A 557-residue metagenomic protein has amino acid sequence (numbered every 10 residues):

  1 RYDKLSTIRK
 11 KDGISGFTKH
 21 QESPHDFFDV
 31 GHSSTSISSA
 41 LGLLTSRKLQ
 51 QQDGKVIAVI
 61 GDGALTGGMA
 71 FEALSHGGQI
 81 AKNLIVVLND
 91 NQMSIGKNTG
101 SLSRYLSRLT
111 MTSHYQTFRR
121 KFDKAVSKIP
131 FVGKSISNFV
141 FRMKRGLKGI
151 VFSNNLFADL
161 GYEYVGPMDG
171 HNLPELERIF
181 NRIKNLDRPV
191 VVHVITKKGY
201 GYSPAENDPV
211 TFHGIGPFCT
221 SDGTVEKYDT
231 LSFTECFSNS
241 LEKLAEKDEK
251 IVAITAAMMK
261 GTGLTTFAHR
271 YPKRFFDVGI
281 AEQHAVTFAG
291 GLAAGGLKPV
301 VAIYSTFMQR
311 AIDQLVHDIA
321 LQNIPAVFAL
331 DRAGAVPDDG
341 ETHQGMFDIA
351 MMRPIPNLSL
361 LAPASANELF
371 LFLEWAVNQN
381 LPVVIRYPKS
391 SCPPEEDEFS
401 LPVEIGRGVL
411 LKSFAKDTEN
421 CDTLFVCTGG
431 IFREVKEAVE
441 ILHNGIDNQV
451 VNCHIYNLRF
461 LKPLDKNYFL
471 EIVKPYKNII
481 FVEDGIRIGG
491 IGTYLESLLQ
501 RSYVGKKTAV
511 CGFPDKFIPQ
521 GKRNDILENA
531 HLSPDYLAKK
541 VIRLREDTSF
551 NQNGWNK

Functional and structural regions predicted by a protein language model:
R1, R188, T196-M308, Q314-I324 (+2 more regions): Non-catalytic terminal/interface segments that mediate subunit docking, oligomerization, and allosteric communication
R1-I80, F233, K250-I251, T255-A256 (+1 more regions): Cofactor-binding active-site loop characterized by glycine-rich and histidine/acidic residues
F28-D29, Q52-G67, L84-V87, I251-I254 (+3 more regions): A short, small-residue-rich loop immediately preceding and capping a beta-strand
N91-F237: Long, well-ordered, tryptophan-enriched scaffold segments
I136-P204, P325-D331, I349-E398, S533-K557: Structural signature of the thiamine diphosphate
R178-N181, H213-G214, S232-K247, G263-H269 (+4 more regions): Glycine-/acidic-rich phosphate or pyrophosphate-binding loops and their flanking alpha/beta elements
P217-T220, T224-D229, P337-D339, S359 (+2 more regions): Peripheral docking tails and interdomain loops at the edges of cofactor- or intermediate-handling domains
D277-V278, E437-E440, Q449-I472: Generic long, charged, amphipathic alpha-helical segments
